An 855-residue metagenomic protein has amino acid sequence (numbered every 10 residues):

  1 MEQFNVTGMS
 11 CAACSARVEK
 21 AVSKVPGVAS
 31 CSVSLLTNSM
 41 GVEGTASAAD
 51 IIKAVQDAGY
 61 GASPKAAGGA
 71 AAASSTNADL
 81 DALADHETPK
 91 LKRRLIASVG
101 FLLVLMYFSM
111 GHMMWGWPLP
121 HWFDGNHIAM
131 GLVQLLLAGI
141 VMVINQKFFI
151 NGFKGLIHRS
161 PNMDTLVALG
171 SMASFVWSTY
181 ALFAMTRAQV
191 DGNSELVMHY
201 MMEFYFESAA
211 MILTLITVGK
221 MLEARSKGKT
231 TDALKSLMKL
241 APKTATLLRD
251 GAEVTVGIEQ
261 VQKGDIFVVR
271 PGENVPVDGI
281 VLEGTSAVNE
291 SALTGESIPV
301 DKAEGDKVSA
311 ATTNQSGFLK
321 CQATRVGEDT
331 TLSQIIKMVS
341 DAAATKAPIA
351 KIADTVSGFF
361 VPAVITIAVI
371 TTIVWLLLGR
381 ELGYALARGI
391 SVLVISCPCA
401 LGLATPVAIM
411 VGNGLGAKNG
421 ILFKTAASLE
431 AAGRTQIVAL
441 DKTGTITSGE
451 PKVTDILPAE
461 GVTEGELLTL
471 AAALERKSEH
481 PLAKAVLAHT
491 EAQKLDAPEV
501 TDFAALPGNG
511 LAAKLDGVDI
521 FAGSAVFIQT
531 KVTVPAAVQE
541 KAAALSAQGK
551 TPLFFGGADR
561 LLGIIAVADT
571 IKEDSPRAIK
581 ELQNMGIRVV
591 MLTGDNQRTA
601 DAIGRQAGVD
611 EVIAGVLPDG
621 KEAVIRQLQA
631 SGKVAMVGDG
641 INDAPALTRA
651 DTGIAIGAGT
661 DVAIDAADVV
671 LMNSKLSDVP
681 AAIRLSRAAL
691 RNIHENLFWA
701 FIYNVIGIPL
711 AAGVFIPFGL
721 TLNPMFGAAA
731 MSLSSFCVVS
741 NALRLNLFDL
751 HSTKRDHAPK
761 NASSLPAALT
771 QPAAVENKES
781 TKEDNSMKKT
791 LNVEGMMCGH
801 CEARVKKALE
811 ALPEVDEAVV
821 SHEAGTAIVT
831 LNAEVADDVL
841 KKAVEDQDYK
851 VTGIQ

Functional and structural regions predicted by a protein language model:
M1-A129, K154, K227, S236 (+4 more regions): Flexible metal-binding regulatory segments at protein termini and peripheral loops
A16, P271, T435, L515-G517 (+4 more regions): Conserved ATP-binding TGD loop and adjacent catalytic N/P-domain core of P-type ATPases
P26-E43, A48, E203-F204, K235-D329 (+2 more regions): Conserved cytosolic catalytic loops of P-type ATPases
T88-T244, T355, P724, L750: Transmembrane helix-loop-helix hairpins at the membrane interface
M114-I128, I157, V176, L415 (+8 more regions): Membrane-embedded alpha-helical bundles of multi-pass transporters
G139-F148, G155-H158, M172, E195 (+6 more regions): Hydrophobic alpha-helical transmembrane segments
M185-Q189, S194-E195, A210-P271, K302 (+5 more regions): Juxtamembrane coupling segments of multi-pass membrane pumps/enzymes
V453, L457-M585, Q597, V609-I625: P-type ATPase nucleotide-binding
